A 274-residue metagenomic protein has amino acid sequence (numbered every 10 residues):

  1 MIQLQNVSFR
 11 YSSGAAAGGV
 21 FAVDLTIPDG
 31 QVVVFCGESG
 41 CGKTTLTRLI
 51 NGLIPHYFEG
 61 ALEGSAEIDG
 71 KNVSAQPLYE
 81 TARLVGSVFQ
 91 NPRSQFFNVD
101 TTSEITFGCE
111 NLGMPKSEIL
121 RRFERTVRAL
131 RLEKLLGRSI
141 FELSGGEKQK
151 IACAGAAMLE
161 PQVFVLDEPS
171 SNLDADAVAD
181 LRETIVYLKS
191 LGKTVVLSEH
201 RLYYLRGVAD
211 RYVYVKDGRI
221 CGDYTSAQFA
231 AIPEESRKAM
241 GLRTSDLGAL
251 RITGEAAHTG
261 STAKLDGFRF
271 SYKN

Functional and structural regions predicted by a protein language model:
M1-L4, F9-A22, I54-E59, P77 (+1 more regions): A short, flexible loop at the N-terminus of ABC-type nucleotide-binding domains that lies
E59-K71: Conserved ABC transporter NBD signature motif
S117-L135: Conserved ABC ATPase "signature" region
S139-L143, E147: Conserved ABC ATPase signature
C153-A154: Hydrophobic anchor residue at the start of the ABC signature
F164-D167: Catalytic Walker B motif of ABC-type/P-loop ATPase nucleotide-binding domains
E199-H200: H-loop/switch region of ABC-family ATPase nucleotide-binding domains
